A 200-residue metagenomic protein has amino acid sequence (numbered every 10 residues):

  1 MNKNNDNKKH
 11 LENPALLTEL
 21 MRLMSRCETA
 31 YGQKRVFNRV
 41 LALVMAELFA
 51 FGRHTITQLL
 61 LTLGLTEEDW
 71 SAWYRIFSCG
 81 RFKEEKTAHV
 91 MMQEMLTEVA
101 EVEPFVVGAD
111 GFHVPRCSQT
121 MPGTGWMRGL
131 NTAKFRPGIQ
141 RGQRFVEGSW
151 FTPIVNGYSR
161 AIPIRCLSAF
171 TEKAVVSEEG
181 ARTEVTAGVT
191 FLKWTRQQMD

Functional and structural regions predicted by a protein language model:
N2-D200: Conserved, well-structured functional cores that handle cations and Mg-NTP chemistry
